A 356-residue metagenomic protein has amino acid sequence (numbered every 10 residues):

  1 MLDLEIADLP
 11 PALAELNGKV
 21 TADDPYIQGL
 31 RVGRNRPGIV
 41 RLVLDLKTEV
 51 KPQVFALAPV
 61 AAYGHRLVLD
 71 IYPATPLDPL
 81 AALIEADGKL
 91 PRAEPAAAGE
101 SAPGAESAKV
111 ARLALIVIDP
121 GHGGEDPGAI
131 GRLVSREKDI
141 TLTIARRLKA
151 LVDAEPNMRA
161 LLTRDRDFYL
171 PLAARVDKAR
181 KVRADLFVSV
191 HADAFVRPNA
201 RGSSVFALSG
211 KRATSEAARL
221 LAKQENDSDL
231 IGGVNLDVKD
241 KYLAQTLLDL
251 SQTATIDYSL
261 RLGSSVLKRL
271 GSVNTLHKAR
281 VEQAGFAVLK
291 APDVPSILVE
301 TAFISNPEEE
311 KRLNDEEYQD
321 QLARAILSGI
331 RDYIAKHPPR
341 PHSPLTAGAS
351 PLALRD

Functional and structural regions predicted by a protein language model:
M1-I116, D356: Signal-peptide-cleaved, periplasmic/extracellular N-terminal interaction regions immediately downstream of the signal
D3-L9, P25, V32-P37, D45-E49 (+10 more regions): Solvent-exposed coil/turn segments that connect beta secondary-structure elements in extracytoplasmic/periplasmic
P25-I27, P37-I39, A62-R66, A111-L115 (+7 more regions): Extracytoplasmic
T48-A58, P156-L162, D167, H277-K278: Short, well-structured beta-strand/strand-turn elements
A86-K241, Q252-S264, K311, D320 (+1 more regions): Catalytic-core regions of hydrolytic enzymes
V196, L247-G348, L352-L354: Active-site-adjacent mobile loop/cap segments within catalytic or ligand-binding domains
